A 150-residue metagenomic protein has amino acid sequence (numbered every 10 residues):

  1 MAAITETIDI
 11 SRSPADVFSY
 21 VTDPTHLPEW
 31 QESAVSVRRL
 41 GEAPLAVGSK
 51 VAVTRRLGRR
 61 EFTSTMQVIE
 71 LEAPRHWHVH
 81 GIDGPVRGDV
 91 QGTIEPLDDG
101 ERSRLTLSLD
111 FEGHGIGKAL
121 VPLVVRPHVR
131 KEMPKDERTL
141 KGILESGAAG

Functional and structural regions predicted by a protein language model:
M1-G41, A46, A148-G150: Hydrophobic ligand-binding cavity/cleft-lining segments
A2, V47-S49, R60, V86 (+1 more regions): Residue-level preference for beta-strand/loop junctions
A3-T5, E61-T65, R87-Q91: Short, surface-exposed coil-to-beta transition loops
T7-S11, R38, Q67, T93 (+1 more regions): Generic structural detector for well-ordered beta-strands
P14-A15, E42-L45, I69-P74, T93-R104: A short, structured loop/turn motif at beta-sheet edges
S49-R56, W77-D83: Short beta-strand segments that buttress and anchor functional surface loops
L57-F62, G113-G117: Short, cysteine-centered beta-strand-loop-beta hairpins and adjacent loop/turn segments enriched in charged/polar
H78-K135, G142: Beta-strand/loop substructures that line and gate deep hydrophobic ligand-binding cavities in soluble
